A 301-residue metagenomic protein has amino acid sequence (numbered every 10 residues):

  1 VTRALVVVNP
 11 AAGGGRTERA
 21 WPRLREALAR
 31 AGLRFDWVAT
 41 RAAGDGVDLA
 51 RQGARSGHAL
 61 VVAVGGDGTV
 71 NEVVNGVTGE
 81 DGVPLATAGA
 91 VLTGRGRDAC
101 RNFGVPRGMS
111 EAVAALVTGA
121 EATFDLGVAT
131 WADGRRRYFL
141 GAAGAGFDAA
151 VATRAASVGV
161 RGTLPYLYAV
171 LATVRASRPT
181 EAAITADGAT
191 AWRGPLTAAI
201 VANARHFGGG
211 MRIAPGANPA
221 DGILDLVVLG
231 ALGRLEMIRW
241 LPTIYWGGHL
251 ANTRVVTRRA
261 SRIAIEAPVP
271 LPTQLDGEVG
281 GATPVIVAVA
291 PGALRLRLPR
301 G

Functional and structural regions predicted by a protein language model:
V1-V61, N71, S110: ATP/NTP phosphate-donor binding region
P10, V64-G66, V91-T93: Glycine-rich beta-strand-to-loop/alpha-helix junction loops that act as flexible
R30-A31, T40, N75-T197: Catalytic core of DAGKc-family lipid kinases
G144, D148, I200-I213, V279: Glycine-rich phosphate/pyrophosphate-binding beta-alpha loops
D148-V151, W192-G194, F207-G210, R234-M237: Short acidic/glycine-rich loop or secondary-structure boundary segments that cap or lie
S157-Y168, G209, A214-E236: Gly/Ser/Thr-rich active-site loops/lids in small-molecule metabolic enzymes that frequently grip phosphoryl groups
A186-R193, N218, V228-G301: ATP/nucleoside-binding phosphotransfer catalytic cores, i.e., glycine-rich phosphate-binding loops
